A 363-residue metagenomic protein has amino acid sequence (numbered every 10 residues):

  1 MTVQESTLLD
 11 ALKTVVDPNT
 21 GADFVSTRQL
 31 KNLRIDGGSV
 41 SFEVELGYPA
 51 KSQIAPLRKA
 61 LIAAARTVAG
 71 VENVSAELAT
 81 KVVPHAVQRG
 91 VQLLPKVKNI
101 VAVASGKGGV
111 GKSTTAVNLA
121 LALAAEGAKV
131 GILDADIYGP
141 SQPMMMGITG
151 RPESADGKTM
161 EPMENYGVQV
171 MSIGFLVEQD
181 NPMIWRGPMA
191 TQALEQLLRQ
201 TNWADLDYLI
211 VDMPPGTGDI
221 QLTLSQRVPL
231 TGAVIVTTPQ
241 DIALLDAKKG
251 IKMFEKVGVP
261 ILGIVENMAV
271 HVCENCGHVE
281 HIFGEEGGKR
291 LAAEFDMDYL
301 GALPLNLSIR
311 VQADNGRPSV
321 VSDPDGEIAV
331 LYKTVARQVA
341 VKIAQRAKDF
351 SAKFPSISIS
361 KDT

Functional and structural regions predicted by a protein language model:
M1-K31, V68: N-proximal, solvent-exposed amphipathic alpha-helical segments enriched in charged/polar residues
S26-Q29, D36-A104, A336, I343 (+2 more regions): Extreme N-terminal, non-catalytic leader segments that precede Walker-type/kinase nucleotide-binding cores
A50, L176-M189, I235-I242: Flexible beta-alpha connector loops of hexameric P-loop NTPases
I100-I137, I251: Walker A/P-loop phosphate-binding motif and the immediately C-terminal alpha-helix
L123-W185, T191-R199: Phosphate-binding loop that captures ATP/GTP phosphates
M171, M213, Q226, T334: Glycine-rich phosphate-binding loops of nucleotide-dependent enzymes
W203, D207-Y208, P214-N315: Conserved catalytic-core segment of NTP-binding enzymes
N315-G326: C-terminal boundary of histidine-terminating zinc-finger modules
